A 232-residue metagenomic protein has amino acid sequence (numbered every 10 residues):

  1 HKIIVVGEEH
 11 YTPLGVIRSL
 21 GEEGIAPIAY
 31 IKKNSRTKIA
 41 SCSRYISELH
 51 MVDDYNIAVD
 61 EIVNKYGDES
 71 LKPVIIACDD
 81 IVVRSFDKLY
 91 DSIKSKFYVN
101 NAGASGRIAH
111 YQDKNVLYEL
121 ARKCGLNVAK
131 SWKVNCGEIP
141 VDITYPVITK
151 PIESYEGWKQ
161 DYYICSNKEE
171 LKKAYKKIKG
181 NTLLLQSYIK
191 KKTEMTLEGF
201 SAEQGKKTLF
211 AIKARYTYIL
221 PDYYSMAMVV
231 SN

Functional and structural regions predicted by a protein language model:
H1-A104: ATP-binding N-terminal substructure of ATP-dependent carboxylate-amine bond-forming enzymes
R18, K159, D222-M226: Short acidic, glycine/proline-rich loop/turn micro-motifs
K38-A40, E156, Y218-Y223: Short acidic/His/Gly/Ser-rich catalytic and metal-binding motifs that mark active-site loops of diverse hydrolases
F97, A129, M228-N232: Short, intrinsically disordered, charge-balanced linker/junction segments flanking boundaries in proteins
G103-I108, V229-N232: A short acidic, glycine-rich active-site loop that binds or catalyzes chemistry on phosphate/adenosine moieties
I108-L184, I189-K190, E203-G205: Active-site nucleotide/adenylate-binding loops and adjacent lid/helix of ATP-dependent enzymes
E169, S187-N232: ATP-dependent carboxylate/phosphate-activation module, predominantly the ATP-grasp catalytic core and closely related
